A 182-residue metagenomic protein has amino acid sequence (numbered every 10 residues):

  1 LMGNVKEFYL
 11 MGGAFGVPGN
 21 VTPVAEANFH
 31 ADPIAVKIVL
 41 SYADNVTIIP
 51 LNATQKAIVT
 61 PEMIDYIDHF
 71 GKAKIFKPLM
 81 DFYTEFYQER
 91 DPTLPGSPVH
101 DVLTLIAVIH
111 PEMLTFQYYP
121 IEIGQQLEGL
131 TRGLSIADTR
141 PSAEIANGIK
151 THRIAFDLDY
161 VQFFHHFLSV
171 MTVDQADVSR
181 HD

Functional and structural regions predicted by a protein language model:
L1-T54: Active-site histidine-anchored catalytic micro-motif
H30, I49-D182: Conformational coupling and interaction surfaces
